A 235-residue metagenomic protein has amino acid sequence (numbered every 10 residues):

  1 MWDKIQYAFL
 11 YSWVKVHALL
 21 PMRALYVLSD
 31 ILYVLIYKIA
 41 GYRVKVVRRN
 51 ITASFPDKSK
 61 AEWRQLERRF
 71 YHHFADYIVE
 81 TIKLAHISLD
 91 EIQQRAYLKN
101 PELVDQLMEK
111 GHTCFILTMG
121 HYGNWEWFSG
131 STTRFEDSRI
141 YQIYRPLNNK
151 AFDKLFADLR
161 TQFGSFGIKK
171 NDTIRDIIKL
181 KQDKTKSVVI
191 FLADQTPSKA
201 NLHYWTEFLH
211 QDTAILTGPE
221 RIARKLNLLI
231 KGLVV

Functional and structural regions predicted by a protein language model:
M1-M119, N124, D153-L159, G164-S165: Membrane-anchoring hydrophobic helices of lipid-metabolizing enzymes
A85-V235: Soluble catalytic domains of membrane acyltransferases
